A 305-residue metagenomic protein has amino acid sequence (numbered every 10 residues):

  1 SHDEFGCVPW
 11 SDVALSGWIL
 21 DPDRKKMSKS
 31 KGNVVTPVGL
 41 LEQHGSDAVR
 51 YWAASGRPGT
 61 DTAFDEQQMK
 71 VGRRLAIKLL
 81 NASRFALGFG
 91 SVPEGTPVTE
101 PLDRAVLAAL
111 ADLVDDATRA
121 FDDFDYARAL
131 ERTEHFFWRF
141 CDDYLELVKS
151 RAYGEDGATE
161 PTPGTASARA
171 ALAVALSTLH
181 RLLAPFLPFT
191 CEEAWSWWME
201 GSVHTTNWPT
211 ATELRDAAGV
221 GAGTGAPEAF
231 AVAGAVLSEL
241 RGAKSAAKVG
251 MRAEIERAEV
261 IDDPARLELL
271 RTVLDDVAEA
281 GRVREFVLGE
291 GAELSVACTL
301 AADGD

Functional and structural regions predicted by a protein language model:
S1: Short active-site loop/helix that positions an aromatic residue
E4-E42, S46, A63-D305: Feature 926 captures the class I aminoacyl-tRNA synthetase adenylation module centered on the KMSKS loop
D47, Y51-S55: Non-catalytic, structured segments within soluble enzyme domains
S55-G56, W198: Alpha-helix boundary/capping residues
